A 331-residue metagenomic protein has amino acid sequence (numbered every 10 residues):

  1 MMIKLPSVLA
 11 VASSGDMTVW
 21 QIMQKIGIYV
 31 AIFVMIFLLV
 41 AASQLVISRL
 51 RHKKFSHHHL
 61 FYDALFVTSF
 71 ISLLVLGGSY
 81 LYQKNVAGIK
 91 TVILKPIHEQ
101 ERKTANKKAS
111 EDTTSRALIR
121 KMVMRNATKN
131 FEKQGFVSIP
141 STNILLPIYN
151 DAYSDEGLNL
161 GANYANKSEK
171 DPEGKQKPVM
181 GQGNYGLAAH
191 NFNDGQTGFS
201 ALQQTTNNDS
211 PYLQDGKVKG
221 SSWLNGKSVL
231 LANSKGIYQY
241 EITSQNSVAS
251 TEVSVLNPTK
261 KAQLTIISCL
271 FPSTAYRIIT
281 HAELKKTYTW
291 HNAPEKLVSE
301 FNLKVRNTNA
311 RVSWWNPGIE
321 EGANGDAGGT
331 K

Functional and structural regions predicted by a protein language model:
M1-W20: Short, strongly hydrophobic alpha-helical membrane anchors
G15-I32, S43-S48, H59-K331: Solvent-exposed, non-transmembrane regions of membrane-associated and secreted proteins
F37: Active-site hotspot residues in diverse enzymes, especially metal/ion-binding acidic/histidine motifs
R51: Surface-exposed, charge/polar-rich loops and edge strands
